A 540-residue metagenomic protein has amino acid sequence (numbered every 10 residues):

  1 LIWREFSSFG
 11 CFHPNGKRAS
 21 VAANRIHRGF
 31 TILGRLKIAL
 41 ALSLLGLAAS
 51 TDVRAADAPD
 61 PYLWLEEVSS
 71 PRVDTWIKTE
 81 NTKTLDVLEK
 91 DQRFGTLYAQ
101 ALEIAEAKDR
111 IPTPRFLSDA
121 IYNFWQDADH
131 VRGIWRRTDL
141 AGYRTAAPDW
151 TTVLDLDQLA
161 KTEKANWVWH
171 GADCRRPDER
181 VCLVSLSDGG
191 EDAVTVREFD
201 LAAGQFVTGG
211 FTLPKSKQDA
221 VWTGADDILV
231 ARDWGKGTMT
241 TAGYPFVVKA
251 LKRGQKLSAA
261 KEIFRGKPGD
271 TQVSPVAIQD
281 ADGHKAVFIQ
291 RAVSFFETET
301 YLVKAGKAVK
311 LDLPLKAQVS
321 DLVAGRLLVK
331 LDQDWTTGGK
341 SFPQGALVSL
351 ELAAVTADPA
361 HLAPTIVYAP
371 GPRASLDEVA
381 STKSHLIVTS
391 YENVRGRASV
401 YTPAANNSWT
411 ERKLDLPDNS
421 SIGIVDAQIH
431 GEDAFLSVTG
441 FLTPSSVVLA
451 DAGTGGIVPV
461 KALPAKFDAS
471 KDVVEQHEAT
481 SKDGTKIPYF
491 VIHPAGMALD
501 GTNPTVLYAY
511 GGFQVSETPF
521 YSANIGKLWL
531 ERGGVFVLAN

Functional and structural regions predicted by a protein language model:
S7-S8, S20: Serine residues within intrinsically disordered or low-complexity segments
A19-A23, T31, T51: Ala/Thr-enriched low-complexity intrinsically disordered regions
N24-L40: Bacterial N-terminal signal peptides that target proteins for export
A41, L45-G46, V53-D433, S437-S445 (+3 more regions): Beta-propeller folds
T113-R115, T298-E299, L416-N540: Serine-hydrolase catalytic core recognition
